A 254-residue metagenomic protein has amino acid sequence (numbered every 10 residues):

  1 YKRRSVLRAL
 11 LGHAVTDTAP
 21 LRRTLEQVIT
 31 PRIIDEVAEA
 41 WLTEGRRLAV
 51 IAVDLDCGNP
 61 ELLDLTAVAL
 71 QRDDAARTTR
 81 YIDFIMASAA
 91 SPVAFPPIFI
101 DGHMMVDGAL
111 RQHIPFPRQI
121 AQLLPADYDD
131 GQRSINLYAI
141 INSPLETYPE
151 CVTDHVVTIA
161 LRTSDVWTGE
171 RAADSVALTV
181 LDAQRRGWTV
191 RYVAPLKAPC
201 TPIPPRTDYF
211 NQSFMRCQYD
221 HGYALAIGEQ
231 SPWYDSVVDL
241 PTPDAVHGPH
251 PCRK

Functional and structural regions predicted by a protein language model:
Y1-K254: Patatin-like phospholipase
